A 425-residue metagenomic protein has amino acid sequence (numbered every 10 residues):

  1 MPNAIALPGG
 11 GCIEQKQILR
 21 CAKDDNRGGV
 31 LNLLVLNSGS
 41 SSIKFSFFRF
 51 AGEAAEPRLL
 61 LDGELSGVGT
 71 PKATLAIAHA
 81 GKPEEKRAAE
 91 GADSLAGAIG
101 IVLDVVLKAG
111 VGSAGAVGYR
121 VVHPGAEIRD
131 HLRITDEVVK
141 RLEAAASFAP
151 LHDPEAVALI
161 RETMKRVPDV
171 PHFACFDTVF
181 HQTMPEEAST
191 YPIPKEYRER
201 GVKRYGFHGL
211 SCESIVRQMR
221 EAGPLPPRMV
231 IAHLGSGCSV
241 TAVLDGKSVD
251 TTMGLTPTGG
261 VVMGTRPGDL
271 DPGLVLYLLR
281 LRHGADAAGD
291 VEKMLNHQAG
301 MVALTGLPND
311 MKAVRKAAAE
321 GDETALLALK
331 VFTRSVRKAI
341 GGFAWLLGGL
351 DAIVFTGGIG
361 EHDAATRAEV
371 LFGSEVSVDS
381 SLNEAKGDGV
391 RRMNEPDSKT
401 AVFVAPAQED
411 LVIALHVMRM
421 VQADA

Functional and structural regions predicted by a protein language model:
M1-V30: Intrinsic disorder/low-complexity segments
L33, S42-A92: Short glycine-rich, Thr/Ser-proximal phosphate-binding strand/loop in the N-terminal lobe of ATP-dependent enzymes
S38-G39, Y119-P124, L234-S236, L350 (+1 more regions): Glycine-rich beta-strand-to-loop/alpha-helix junction loops that act as flexible
V106-H152, P171-F173, V179-T190: Short beta-strand-loop/turn "lid" adjacent to the catalytic site in phosphate-handling enzymes
F180-R280: Glycine-rich phosphate-binding loop of actin/hexokinase-like ATP-binding domains
L244, V249-R282, A287, K293 (+1 more regions): Catalytic phosphate/nucleotide-handling subdomain of diverse soluble enzymes
R282-A328: A mobile "lid/hinge" subdomain adjacent to the ATP/sugar-phosphate binding pocket shared across diverse ATP-dependent
L326, K330-V354, G360-A425: Internal helix-turn-beta structural module
